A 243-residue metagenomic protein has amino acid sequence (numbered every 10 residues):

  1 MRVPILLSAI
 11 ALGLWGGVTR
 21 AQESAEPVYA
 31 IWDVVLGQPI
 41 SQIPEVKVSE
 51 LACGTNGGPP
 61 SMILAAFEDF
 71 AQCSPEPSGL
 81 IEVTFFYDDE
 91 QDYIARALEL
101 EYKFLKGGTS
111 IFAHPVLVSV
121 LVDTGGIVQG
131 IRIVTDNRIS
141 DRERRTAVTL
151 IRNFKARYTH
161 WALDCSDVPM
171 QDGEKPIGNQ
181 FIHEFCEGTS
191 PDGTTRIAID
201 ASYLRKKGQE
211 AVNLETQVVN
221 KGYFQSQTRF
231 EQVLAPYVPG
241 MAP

Functional and structural regions predicted by a protein language model:
M1-L7: Bacterial N-terminal signal peptides that target proteins for export
L7-L14: Bacterial N-terminal signal peptides
G17-A21: Sec/Tat signal peptide C-region and signal peptidase I cleavage site
Q22-Q72, E90-S119, D123-P243: Non-cytosolic coordination micro-motifs
A71-D88: Long, compositionally biased
